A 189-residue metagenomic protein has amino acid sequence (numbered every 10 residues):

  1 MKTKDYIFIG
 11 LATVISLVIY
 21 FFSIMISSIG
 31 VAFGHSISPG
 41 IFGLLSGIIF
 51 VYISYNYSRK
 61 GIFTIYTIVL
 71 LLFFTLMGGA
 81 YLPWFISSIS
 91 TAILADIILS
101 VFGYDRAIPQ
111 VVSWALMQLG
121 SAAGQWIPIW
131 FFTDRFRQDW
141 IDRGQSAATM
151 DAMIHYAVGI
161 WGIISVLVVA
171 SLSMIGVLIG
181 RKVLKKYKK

Functional and structural regions predicted by a protein language model:
M1-I24, G34, W140-G144, A148-Y156 (+1 more regions): Membrane topogenic helices and adjacent juxtamembrane segments
K2-T64, I68: Hydrophobic transmembrane alpha-helices
K4-A12, S38, F42, G61-Y66 (+6 more regions): Alpha-helical transmembrane segments of integral membrane proteins
S16-F22, I68-G78, L116-W126: Aromatic-anchored segments of alpha-helical transmembrane domains
V18, S88-W126, V177: Short helix-perturbing small/polar motifs within transmembrane alpha-helices
I24-I29, H35, L70-I97: Interfacial aromatic-anchored transmembrane helix boundaries in multi-pass membrane proteins
S27-H35, L99-V111, K182-K189: Membrane interface segments of multi-pass transport proteins and intramembrane proteases
S113-K185: Membrane-embedded alpha-helical hairpins and interfacial helices in multi-pass inner-membrane proteins
